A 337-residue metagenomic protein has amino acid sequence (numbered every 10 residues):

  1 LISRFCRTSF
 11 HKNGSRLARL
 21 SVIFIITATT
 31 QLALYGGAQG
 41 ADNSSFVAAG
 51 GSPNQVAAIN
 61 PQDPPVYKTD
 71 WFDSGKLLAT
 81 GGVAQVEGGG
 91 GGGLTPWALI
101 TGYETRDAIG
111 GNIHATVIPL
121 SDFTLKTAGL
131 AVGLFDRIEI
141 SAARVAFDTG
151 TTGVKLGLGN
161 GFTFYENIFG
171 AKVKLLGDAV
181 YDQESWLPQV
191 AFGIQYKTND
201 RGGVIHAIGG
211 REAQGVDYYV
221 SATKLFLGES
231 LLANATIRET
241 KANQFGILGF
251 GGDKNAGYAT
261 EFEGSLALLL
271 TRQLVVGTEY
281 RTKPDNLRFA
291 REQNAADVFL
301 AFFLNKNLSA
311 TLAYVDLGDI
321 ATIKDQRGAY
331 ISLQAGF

Functional and structural regions predicted by a protein language model:
L1-L17: N-terminal secretory signal peptides that target proteins for export/translocation
L20-A33: Bacterial N-terminal signal peptides
L34-G40: Sec/Tat signal peptide C-region and signal peptidase I cleavage site
G40-L231, E239-K241, L270-L274, P284-N286 (+4 more regions): Transmembrane beta-barrel domains of Gram-negative outer membranes and organellar outer membranes
N234-R281: A mid-sequence, solvent-exposed acidic-amphipathic segment
D319-I323: Short proline/glycine-enriched turn/loop segments at secondary-structure junctions
